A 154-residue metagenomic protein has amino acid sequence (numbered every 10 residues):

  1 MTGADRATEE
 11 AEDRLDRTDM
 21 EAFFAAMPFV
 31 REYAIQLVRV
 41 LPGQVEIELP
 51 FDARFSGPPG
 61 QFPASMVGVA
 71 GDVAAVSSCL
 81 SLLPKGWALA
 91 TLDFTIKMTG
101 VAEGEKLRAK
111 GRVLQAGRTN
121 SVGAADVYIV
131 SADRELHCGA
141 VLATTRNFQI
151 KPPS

Functional and structural regions predicted by a protein language model:
M1-E48: Non-catalytic linker/capping segments at the edges of enzyme domains
T2-R14, L89, V101-S154: HotDog/MaoC-like acyl-thioester-processing domains
A25, P50-A74: Hot-dog-fold acyl-thioester-processing enzymes
R31-Y33, A90-L92, S121: Short, basic and Ser/Thr-rich N-terminal targeting/leader segments
I35, D93-I96, A124-V127: Hydrophobic/aromatic beta-strand elements that line small-molecule binding cavities or substrate pockets in beta-rich
E48-L49, H137: Amphipathic coiled-coil signal-relay and dimerization helices
L49-F51, M98, N147: Hydrophobic residues in beta-strands and at strand termini
P59, S77-R108, V113: Hydrophobic beta-strand-centered segment that forms part of the acyl-chain substrate-binding groove
